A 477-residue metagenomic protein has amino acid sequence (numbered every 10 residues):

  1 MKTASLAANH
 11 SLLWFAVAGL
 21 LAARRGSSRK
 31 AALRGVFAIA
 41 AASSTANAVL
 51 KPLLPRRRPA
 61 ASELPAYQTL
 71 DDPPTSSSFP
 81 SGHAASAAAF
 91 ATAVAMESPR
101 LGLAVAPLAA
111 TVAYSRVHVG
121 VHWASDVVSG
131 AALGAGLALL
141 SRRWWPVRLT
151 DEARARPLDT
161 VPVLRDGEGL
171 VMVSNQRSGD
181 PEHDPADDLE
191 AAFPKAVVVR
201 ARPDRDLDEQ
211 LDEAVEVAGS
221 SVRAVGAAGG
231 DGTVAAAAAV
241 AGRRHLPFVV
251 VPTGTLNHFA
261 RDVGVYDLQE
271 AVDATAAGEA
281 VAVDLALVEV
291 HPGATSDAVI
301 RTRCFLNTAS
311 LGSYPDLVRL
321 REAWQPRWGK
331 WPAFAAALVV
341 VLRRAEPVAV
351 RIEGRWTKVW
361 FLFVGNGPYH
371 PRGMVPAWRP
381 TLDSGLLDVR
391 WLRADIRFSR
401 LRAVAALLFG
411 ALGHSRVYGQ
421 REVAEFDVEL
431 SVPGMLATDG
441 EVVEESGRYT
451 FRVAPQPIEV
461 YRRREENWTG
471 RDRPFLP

Functional and structural regions predicted by a protein language model:
M1-A42, A124-G167: Terminal transmembrane helix and immediately flanking juxtamembrane interfaces of multi-pass membrane proteins
M1-S76, A85-V112: Hydrophobic alpha-helical bundle signature of multipass membrane enzymes
Q68-V161: Membrane-embedded catalytic cores of phosphoryl/pyrophosphoryl-handling enzymes
H83, D126, D231, P252 (+1 more regions): Short, conserved phosphate/pyrophosphate- and ester-handling motifs at nucleotide-, phospho-/glycolipid
T150-V225, A235, A239, P477: ATP/NTP phosphate-donor binding region
R177, H183, G242-P247, T253-W360: Catalytic core of DAGKc-family lipid kinases
Q325-P332, V375-S399: Gly/Ser/Thr-rich active-site loops/lids in small-molecule metabolic enzymes that frequently grip phosphoryl groups
G354-W356, T381, W391-P477: ATP/nucleoside-binding phosphotransfer catalytic cores, i.e., glycine-rich phosphate-binding loops
